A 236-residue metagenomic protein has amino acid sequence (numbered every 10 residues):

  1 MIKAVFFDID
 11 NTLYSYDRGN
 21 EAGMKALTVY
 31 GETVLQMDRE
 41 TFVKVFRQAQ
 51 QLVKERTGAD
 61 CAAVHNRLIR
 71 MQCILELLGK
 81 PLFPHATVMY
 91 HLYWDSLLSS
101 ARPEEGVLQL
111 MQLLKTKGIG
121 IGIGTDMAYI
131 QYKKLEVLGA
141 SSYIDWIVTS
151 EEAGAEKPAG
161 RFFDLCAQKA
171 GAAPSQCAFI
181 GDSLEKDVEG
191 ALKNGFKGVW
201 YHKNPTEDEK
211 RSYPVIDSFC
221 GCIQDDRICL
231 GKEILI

Functional and structural regions predicted by a protein language model:
M1-V5, S15-R18, T33, M37-E40 (+4 more regions): Asp-based, Mg2+/Mn2+-dependent phosphohydrolase catalytic module
D8: Helix-turn-helix
E21-T57: Conserved phosphoryl-transfer catalytic core
A22-A26, H65-I69, Y129, R161: A generic alpha-helix surface/boundary motif
Q48-H91: A metal-dependent, Asp-based hydrolase signature
Y93-S100: Surface-exposed cleft-lining segments at the edges of enzyme active sites
